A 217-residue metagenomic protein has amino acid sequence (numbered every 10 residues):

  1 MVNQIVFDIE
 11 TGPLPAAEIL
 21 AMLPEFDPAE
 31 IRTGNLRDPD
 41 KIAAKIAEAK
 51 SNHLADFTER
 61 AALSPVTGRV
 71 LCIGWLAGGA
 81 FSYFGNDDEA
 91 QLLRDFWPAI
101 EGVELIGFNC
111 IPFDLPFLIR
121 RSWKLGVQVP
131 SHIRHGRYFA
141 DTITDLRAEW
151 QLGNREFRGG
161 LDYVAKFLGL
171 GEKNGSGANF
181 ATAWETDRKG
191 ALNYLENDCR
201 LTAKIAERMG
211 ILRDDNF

Functional and structural regions predicted by a protein language model:
V2-N3, G68-F84, G102-F217: Metal-dependent phosphoesterase core characteristic of DEDDh/y 3'-5' exonuclease domains
V2-R120, T182: Conserved non-catalytic scaffold segment of RNase H-like nuclease domains
